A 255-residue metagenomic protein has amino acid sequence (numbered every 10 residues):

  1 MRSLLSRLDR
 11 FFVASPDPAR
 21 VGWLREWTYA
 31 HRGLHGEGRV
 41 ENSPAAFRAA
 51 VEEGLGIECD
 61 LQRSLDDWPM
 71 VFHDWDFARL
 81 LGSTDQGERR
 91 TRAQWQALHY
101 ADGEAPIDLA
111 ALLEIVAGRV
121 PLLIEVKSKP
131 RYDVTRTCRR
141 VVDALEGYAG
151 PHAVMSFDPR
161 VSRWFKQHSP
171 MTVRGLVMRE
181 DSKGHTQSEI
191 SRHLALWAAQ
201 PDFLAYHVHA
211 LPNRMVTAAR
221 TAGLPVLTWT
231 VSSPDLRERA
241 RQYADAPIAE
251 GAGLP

Functional and structural regions predicted by a protein language model:
M1-P255: Phosphate-group recognition and catalysis centered on beta-loop-alpha active-site segments
